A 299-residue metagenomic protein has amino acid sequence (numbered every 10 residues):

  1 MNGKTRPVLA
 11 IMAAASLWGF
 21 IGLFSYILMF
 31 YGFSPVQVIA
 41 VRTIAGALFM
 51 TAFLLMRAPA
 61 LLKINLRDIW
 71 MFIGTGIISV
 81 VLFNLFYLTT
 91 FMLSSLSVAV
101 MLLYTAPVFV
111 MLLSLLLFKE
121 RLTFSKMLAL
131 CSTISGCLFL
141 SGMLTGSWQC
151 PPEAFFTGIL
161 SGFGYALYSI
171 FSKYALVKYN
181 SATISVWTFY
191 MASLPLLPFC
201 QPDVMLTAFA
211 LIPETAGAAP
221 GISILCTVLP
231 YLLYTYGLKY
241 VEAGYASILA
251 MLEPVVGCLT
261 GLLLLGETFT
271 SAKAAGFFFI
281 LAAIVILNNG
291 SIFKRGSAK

Functional and structural regions predicted by a protein language model:
M1-V41, W148-Y174, A298-K299: Glycine-/small-residue-enriched transmembrane alpha-helix faces in small-molecule transporters and effluxers
T5-A10, V36-F53, G74, A129-S135 (+3 more regions): Hydrophobic alpha-helical transmembrane segments of multi-pass integral membrane proteins, especially transporters
A15, V41, V80, N84 (+3 more regions): Helix-helix packing/entry segments at the starts of transmembrane helices
F20, T51-S97, F139, S223-V241: Specific transmembrane alpha-helical segments of multi-pass solute transporters/efflux pumps, especially DMT/EamA
L28, V38, R42, T90 (+9 more regions): Hydrophobic/aromatic residues within transmembrane alpha-helices of multi-pass small-molecule transporters
T43, G142-M143, T215-G217, M251-K299: C-terminal-most transmembrane helix of multi-pass membrane proteins
F49, L54, A106-C131, V255-A275: C-terminal transmembrane-helix exit sites in multi-pass transporters
M50, I73, L113, L122-L144 (+2 more regions): Hydrophobic transmembrane alpha-helices of multi-pass small-molecule transport proteins
